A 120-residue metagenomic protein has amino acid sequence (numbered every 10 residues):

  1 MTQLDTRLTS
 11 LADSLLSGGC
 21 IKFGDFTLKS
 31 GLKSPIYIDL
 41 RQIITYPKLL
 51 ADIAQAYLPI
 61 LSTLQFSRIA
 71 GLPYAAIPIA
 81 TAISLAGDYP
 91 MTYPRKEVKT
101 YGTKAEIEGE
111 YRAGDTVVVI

Functional and structural regions predicted by a protein language model:
M1-I120: PRPP-associated nucleotide enzymes
